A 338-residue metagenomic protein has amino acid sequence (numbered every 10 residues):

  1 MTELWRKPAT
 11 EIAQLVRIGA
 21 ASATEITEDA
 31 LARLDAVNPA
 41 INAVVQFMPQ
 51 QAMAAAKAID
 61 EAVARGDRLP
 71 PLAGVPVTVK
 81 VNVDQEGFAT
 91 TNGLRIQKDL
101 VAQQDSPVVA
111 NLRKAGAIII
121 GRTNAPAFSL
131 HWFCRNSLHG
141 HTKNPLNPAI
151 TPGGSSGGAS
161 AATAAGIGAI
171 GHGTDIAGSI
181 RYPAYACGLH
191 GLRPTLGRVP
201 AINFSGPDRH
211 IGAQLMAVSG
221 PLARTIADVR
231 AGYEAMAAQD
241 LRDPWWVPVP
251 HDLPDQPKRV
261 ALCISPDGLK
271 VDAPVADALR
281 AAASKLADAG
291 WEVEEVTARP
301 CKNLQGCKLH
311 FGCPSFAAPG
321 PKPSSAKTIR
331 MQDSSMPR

Functional and structural regions predicted by a protein language model:
M1-M53, D288-G290: An N-terminal boundary/leader segment
I12-I18, T78, I96-L100, A217-R224: Short, well-ordered beta-strand elements within core beta-sheets of diverse protein domains
A20-E28, K57-D60, A273-A298, P321-Q332: Acyltransferase
A52, A62-S137: Acidic/His- and Gly-rich active-site-bordering loop/insert found across diverse amide/peptide-bond hydrolases
L72-N92, P254-C263, C313-R338: Short helix-loop capping/hinge segments that flank enzyme active sites or metal/cofactor-binding pockets
Q104-Y233: Short glycine/serine-rich loop segments
R193-D277, A281-A282, P300-K302: A short helix-breaking turn/cap at a secondary-structure junction
